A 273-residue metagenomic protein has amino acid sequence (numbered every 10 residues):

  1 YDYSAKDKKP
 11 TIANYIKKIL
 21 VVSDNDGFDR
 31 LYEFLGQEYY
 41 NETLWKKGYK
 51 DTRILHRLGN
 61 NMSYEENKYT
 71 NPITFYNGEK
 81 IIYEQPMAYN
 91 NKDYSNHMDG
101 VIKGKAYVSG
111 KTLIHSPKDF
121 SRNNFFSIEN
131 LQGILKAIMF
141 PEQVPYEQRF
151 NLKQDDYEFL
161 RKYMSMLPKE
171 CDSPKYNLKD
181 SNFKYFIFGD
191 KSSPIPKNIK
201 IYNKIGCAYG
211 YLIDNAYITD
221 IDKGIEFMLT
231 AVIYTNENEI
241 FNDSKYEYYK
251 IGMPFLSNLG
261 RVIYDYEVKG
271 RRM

Functional and structural regions predicted by a protein language model:
Y1-F140: Active-site-adjacent helix/loop patches that line small-molecule binding or acyl-intermediate pockets
L113-M273: Structured C-terminal helix/loop/strand segments within mature extracytoplasmic catalytic/sensor domains
